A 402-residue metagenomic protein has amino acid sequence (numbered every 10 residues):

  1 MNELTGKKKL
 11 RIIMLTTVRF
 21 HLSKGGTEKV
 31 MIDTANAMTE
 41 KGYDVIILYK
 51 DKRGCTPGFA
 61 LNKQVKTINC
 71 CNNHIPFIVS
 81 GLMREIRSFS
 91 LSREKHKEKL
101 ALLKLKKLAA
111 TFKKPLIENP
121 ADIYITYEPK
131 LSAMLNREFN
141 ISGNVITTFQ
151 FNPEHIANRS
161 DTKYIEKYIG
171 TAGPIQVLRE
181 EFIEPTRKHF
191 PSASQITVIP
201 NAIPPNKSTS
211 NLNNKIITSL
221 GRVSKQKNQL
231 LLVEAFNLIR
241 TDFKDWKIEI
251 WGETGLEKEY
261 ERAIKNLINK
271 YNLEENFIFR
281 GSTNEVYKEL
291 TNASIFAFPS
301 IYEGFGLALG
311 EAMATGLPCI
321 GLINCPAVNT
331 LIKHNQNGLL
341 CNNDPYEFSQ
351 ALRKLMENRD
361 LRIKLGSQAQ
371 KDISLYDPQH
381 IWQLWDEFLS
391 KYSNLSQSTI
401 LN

Functional and structural regions predicted by a protein language model:
I13-T16, S210-K227, L232-F236, E249: Conserved donor-binding/catalytic core segment of Leloir-type glycosyltransferases
I47-G54, L220, K247-R262: Glycosyltransferase donor-sugar binding loop
E181, A202: Carbohydrate-associated surface elements
E261-G281: Nucleotide-activated donor-binding/catalytic signature segment of Leloir-type glycosyltransferases, i.e., the conserved
S282, I301: Aromatic "clamp/platform" in nucleotide-sugar-dependent glycosyltransferases that forms part of the donor/acceptor
P318-L322: Short hydrophobic beta-strand element within catalytic cores of glycosyltransferases and related nucleotide-activated
I323, H334-N335, L339-Y346, K354-R359: Conserved acidic donor-binding segment of nucleotide-sugar-dependent glycosyltransferases
E347, K354, L361-L375, D386-E387: A short, well-ordered alpha-helix in the C-terminal region of glycosyltransferases
